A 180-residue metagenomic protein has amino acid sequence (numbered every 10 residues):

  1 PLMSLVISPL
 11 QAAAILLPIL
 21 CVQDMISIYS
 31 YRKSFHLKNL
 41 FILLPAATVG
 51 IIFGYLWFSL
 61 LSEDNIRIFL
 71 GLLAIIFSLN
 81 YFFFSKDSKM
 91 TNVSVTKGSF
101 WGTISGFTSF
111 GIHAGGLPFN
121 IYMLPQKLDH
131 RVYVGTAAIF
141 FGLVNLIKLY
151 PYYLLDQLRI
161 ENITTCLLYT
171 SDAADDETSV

Functional and structural regions predicted by a protein language model:
P1-F41, G102, G106, G116-S171: Small-residue-rich hydrophobic segments that form or flank transmembrane alpha-helices in multi-pass membrane proteins
D24-S34, F69-S94: Transmembrane helix exit motif
M25, L44-I52: Hydrophobic/small/kink-forming positions within alpha-helical transmembrane segments of polytopic membrane proteins
N39, L43, R67, S94-G98 (+1 more regions): Residue-level signature of transmembrane alpha-helical entry/exit and packing/kink sites in multi-pass membrane
L60-R67, E161-C166: Interfacial loop-to-helix junctions that mark the boundaries of transmembrane helices in multi-pass membrane
V93-F107: Small-residue-enriched transmembrane helix starts and helix-helix packing motifs in multi-pass inner-membrane proteins
Y169-V180: Single conserved hydrophobic/aromatic residue that forms the stacking wall/gate of nucleotide- or nucleobase-binding
